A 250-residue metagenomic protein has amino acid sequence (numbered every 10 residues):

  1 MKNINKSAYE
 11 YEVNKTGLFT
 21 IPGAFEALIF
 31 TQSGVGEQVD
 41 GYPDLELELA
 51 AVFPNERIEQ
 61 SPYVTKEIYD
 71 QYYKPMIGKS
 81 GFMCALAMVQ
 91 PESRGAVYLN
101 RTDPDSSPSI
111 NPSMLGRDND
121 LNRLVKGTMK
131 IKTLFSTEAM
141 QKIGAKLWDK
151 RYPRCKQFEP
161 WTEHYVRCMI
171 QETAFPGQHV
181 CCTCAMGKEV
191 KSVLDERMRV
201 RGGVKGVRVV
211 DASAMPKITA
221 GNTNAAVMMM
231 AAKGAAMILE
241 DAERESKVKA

Functional and structural regions predicted by a protein language model:
M1, F82-M140, R167-A250: C-terminal structured subdomain/cap of oxidoreductase catalytic cores
M1-G78, M88-V89, M129, T133-A145 (+3 more regions): Mid-to-C-terminal "cap/lid" subdomains and adjacent gly/pro-rich loops that border and regulate access to redox
